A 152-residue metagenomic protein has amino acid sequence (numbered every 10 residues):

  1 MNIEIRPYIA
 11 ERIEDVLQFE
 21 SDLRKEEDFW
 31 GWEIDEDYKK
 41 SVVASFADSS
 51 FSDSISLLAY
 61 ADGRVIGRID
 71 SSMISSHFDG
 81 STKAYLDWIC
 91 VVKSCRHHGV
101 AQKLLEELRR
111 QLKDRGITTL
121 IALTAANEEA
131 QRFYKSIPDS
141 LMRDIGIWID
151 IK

Functional and structural regions predicted by a protein language model:
I3-Q18, F29: A short beta-loop-alpha structural element at the N-terminal edge of CoA-dependent acyl/N-acetyltransferase catalytic
S21-A44: Conserved GNAT-fold acetyl-CoA-binding loop/helix
A44-L58, Y85: A short helix-loop-beta-strand connector motif used in the catalytic cores of GNAT acetyltransferases and, in some
L58, R64-M73, Y85, C90: Conserved beta-strand in the GNAT
I74-L86, R96, M142-R143: A conserved beta-turn-beta hairpin within the catalytic core of GNAT-like acetyltransferases that forms part
V91, H97-R110, S136: Conserved acetyl-CoA-binding loop-helix of GNAT-fold acetyltransferases
Q102, T118, A125-I149: Conserved active-site alpha-helix within GNAT-family acetyltransferase domains
